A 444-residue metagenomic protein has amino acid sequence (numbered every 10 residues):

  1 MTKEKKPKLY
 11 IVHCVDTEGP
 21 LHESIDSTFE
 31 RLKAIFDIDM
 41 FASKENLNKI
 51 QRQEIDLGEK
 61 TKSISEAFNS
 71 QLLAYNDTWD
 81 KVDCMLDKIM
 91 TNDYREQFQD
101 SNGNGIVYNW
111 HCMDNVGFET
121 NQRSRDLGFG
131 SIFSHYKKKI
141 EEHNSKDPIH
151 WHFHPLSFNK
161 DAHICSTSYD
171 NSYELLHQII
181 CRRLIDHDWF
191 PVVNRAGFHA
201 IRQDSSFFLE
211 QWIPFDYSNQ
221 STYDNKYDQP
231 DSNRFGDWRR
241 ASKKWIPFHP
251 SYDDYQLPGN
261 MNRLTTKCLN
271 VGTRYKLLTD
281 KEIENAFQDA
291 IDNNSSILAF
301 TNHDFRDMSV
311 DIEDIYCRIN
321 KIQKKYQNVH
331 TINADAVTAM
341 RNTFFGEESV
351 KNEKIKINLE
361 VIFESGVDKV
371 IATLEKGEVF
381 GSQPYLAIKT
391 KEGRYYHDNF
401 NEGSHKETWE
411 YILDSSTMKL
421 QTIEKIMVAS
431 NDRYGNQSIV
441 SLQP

Functional and structural regions predicted by a protein language model:
T2-E142: Active-site beta->alpha N-cap acidic-glycine motif
T2-I55, Q122-S124, I185-W189, R195-S295: Active-site-adjacent pocket scaffolds in enzyme catalytic domains
F68-E96, R123-K138, T167-I180, K276-F287 (+1 more regions): Well-ordered, non-membrane alpha-helical segments in soluble/globular domains
I106-A200, D204, A299-T301, D335: Metal-dependent polysaccharide deacetylase catalytic core of the NodB/CE4 family, i.e., the active-site-bearing domain
Y217-S218, I283-E284, D292-G366: C-terminal domain-boundary segment and adjacent tail
E375-Y385, K419-L420: A short beta-turn/strand-edge loop motif at beta-sheet boundaries
G403-T417: Aromatic sugar-binding surface patches on proteins that engage polysaccharides or sugar-phosphate polymers
S430-V440: Short acidic/polar inter-strand loop motif in beta-rich domains
